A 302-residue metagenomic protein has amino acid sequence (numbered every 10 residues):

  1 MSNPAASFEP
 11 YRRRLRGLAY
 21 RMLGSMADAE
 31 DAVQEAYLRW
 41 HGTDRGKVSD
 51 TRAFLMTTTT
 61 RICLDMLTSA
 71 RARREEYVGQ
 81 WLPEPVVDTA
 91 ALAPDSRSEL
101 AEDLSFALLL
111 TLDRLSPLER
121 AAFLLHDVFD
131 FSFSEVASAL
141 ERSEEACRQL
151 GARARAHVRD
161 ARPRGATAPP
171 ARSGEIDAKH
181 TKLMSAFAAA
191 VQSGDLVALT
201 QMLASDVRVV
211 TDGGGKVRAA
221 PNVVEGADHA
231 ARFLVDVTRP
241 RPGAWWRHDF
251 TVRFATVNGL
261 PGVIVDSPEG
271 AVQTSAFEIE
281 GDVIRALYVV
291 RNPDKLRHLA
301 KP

Functional and structural regions predicted by a protein language model:
M1-A189, D195-A198, M202: Active-site-adjacent scaffolding segments
S7, W81, A190, F233-V237 (+1 more regions): Residues that form generic nucleotide/phosphate-binding pockets
Q80, T211-G213, T256: A general secondary-structure junction signal
L150, A198, R218, A230 (+1 more regions): Short, electropositive, low-hydrophobicity segments enriched in small/polar residues
L199, V207, D282: Hydrophobic pocket/interface hotspot
S205-R247: A solvent-exposed, acidic/Ser-Thr-rich amphipathic alpha-helical stretch
D236-P302: C-terminal regulatory/effector modules of DNA-binding transcriptional regulators
